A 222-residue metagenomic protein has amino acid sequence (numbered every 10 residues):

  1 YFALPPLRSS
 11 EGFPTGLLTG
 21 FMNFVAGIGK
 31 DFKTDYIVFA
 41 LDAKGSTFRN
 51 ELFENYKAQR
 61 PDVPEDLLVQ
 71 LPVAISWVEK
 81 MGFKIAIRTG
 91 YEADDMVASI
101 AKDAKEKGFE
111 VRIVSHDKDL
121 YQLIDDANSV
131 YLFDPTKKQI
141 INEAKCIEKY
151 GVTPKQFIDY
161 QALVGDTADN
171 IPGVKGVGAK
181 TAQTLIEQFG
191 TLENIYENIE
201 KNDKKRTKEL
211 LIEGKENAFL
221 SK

Functional and structural regions predicted by a protein language model:
Y1-V38, D42, F48-R49: Non-catalytic, usually N-terminal nucleic-acid engagement modules in DNA/RNA processing proteins
L4-S9, A58-K222: Extended two-metal-dependent nuclease catalytic cores across DNA- and RNA-processing enzymes
F32, V38, A43, N50 (+4 more regions): NTP-dependent nucleotidyl-transfer catalytic core
A40-G45, A218-K222: Core structural elements
T47-K57: Short beta-strand-loop
